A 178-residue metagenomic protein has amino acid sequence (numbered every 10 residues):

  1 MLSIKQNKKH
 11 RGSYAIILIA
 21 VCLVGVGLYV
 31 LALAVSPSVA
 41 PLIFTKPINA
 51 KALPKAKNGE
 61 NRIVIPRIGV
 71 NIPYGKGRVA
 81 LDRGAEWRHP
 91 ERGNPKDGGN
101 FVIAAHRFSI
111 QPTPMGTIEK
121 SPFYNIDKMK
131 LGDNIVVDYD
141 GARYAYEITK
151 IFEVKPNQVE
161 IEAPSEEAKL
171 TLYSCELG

Functional and structural regions predicted by a protein language model:
M1-S13: N-terminal Lys/Arg-rich, disordered targeting/topogenic segments
K5, A15, S38-A40: Serine/proline-rich low-complexity intrinsically disordered segments, especially terminal tails, linkers
S13-V24: Hydrophobic H-region at the start of alpha-helical membrane spans
G25-G178: Solvent-exposed, non-transmembrane regions of membrane-associated and secreted proteins
